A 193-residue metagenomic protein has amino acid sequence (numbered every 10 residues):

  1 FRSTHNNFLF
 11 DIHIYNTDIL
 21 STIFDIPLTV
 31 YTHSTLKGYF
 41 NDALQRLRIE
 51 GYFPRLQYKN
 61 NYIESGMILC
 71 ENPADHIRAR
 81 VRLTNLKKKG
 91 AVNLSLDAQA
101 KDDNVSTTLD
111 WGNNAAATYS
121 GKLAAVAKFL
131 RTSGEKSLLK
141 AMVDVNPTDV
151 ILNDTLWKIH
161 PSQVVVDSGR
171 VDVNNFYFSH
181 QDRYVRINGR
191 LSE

Functional and structural regions predicted by a protein language model:
F1-E193: Interface amphipathic segments
